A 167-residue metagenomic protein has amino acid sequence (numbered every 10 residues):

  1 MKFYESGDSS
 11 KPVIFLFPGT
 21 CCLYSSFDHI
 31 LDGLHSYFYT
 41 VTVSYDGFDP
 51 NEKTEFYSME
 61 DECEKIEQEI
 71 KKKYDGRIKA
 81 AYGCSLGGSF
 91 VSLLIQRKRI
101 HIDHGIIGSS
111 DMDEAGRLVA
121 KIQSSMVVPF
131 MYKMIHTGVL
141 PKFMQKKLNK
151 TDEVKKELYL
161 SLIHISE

Functional and structural regions predicted by a protein language model:
M1-E5: A short loop-to-beta-strand scaffold at the N-terminal edge of the catalytic core in hydrolase folds
S6-P50: Conserved HGGG/HGGXW glycine-rich cap/lid loop of the alpha/beta-hydrolase fold
H29, L93-R97: Active-site signature of alpha/beta-hydrolase-fold catalytic machinery across serine- and Asp/Cys-nucleophile hydrolases
T42-A80: Active-site loop/oxyanion-hole signature of alpha/beta-hydrolase fold enzymes
A81-G83, G108: Short beta-strand immediately N-terminal to the catalytic nucleophile in serine-hydrolase-like folds
G83-G87, V91: Gly/Ala-rich beta-loop-alpha elbow adjacent to hydrolase catalytic centers
Q96, I102-M134: Flexible "cap/lid" loop of the alpha/beta hydrolase fold
I163-E167: Conserved small/polar residues in nucleotide/adenosyl-binding loops
